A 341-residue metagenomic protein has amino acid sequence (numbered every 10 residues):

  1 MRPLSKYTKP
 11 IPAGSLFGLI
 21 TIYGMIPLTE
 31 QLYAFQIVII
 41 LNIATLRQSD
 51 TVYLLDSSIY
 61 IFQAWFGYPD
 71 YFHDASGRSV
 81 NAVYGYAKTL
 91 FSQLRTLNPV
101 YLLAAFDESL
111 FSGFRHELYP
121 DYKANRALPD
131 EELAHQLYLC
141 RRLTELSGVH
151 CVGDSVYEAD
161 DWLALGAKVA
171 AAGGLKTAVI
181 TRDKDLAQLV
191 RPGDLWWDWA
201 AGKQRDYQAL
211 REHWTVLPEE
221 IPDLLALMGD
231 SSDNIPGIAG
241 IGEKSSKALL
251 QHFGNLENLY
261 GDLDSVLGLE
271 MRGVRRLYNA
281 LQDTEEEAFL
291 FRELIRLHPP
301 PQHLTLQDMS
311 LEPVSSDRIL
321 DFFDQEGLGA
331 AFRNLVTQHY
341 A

Functional and structural regions predicted by a protein language model:
R2-S5: Low-acidity, Ser/Thr- and Arg-rich intrinsically disordered low-complexity segments
Y7, F17, Y23, Y33-F35: Aromatic (phenylalanine/tyrosine) cluster motif
Y7-P10, I43: N-terminal cationic leader/targeting segments used for protein routing and processing
M25, A34-T45: Short, positively charged and aromatic/hydrophobic N-terminal segments
I43-S49, V100-L103, V149, G193 (+1 more regions): Non-catalytic nucleic-acid-binding/docking modules located in mid-to-C-terminal regions of nucleic-acid enzymes
I43-T177, L186-L195, W199-K203, F289-L290 (+3 more regions): Noncatalytic, basic helical substrate-engagement surface that gates or grips nucleic-acid strands
